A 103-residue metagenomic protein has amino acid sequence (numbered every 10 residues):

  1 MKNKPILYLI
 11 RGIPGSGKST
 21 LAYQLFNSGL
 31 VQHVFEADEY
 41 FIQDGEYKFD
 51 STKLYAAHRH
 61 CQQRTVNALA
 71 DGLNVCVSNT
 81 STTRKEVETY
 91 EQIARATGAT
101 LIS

Functional and structural regions predicted by a protein language model:
M1-K4, A68-A70: Phosphate-binding P-loop
K2-N3, D38, G98: Short helix-terminating capping/connector loops at secondary-structure junctions
P5-L9, H33, G72-C76: Residue-level preference for the first positions of well-ordered beta-strands
I6-F26: Glycine-rich phosphate-binding P-loop
R11-G12, A37, V77-T80: Short His-Asn-centered micro-motif
S19-L73: Conserved substrate/cofactor phosphate-moiety recognition/catalytic segment in nucleotide-dependent phosphotransferases
K48-T52, Q62-N74, T80-S103: Replace "adjacent to P-loop NTPase cores in ATP/GTP-dependent enzymes" with "adjacent to NTP-binding cores
